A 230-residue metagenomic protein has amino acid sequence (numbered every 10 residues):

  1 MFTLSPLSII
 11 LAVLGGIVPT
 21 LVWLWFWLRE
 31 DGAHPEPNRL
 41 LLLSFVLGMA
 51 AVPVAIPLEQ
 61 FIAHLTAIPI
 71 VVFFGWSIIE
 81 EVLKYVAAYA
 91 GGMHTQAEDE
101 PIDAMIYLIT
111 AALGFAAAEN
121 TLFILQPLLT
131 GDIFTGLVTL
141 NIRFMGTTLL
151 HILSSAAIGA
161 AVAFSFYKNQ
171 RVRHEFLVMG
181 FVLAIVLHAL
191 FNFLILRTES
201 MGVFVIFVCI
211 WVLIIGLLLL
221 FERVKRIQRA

Functional and structural regions predicted by a protein language model:
M1-A230: Hydrophobic alpha-helical segments at protein termini of multi-pass membrane proteins
